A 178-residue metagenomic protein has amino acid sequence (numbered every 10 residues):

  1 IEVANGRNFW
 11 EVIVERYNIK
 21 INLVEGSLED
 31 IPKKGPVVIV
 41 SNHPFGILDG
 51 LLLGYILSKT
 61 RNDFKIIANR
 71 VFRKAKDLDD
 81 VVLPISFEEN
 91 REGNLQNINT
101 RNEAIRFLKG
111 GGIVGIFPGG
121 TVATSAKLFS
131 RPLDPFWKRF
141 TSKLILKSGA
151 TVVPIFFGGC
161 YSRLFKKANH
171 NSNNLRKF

Functional and structural regions predicted by a protein language model:
I1-V40, G50-L52, K59-D63, D79-D80: Membrane-anchoring hydrophobic helices of lipid-metabolizing enzymes
V38-N94: Catalytic core of membrane glycerolipid acyltransferases/transacylases, capturing the structured, soluble-facing
G50-L52, D77-D79, P118-G119, S125-S130 (+1 more regions): A short secondary-structure junction signal
I56, R106, K143-L144: Hydrophobic/aromatic ligand-binding patch that stacks against planar heteroaromatic rings of cofactors or nucleotides
S86-Q96, T124-P132: Surface-exposed cleft-lining segments at the edges of enzyme active sites
T100-G110: Short amphipathic alpha-helices and their capping/turn segments at secondary-structure boundaries
G110-T121: A structural motif
I113, S125-F178: A cross-family acyltransferase "interaction/gating" segment
